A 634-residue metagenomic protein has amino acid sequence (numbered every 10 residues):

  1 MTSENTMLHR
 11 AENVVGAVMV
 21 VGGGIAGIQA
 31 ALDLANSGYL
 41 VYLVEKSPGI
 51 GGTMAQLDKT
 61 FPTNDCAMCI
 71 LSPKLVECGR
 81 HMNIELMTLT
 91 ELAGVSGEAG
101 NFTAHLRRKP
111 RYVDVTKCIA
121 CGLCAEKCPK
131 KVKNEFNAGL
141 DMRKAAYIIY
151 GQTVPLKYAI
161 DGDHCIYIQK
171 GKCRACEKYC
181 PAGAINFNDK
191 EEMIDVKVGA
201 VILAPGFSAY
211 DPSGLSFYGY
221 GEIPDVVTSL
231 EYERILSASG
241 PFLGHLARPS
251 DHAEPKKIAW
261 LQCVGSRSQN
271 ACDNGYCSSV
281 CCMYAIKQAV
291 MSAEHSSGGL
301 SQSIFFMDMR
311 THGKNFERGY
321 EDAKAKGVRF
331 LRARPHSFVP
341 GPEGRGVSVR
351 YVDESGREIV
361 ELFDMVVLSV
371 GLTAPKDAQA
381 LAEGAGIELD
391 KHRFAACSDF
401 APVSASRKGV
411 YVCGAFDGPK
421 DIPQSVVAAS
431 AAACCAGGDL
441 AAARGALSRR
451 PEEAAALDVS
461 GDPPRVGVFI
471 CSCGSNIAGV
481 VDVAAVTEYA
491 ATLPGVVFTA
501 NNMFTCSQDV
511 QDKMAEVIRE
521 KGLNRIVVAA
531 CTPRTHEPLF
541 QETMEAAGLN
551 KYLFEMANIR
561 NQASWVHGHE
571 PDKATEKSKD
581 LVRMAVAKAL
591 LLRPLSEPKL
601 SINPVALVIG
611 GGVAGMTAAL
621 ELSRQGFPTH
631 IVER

Functional and structural regions predicted by a protein language model:
M1-R634: Residues forming the flavin
